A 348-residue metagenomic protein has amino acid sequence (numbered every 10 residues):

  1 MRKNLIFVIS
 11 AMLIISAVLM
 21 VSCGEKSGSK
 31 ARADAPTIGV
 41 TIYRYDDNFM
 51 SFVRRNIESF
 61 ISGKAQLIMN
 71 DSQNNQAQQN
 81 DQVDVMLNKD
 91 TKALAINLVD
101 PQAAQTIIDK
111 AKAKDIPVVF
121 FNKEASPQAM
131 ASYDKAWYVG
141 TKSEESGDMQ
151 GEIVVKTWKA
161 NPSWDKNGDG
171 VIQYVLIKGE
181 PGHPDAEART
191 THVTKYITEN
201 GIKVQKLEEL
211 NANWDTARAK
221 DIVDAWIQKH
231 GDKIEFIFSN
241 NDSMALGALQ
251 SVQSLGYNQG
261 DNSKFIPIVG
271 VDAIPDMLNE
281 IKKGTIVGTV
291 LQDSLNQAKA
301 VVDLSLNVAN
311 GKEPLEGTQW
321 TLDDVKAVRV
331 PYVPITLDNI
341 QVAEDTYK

Functional and structural regions predicted by a protein language model:
M1-T37, D109-I116, P314, I340-K348: Short, low-complexity disordered leader/linker segments with a strong preference for bacterial N-terminal type II
R32, Q79, Y138-G170, A219-K220 (+2 more regions): Hydrophobic alpha-helical segments within soluble ligand-binding/sensing domains
D34-P36, G170-P181, D185, K299-K348: Hinge/cleft segment of the Venus flytrap/periplasmic-binding protein
A35-N56, F60, I68-V85, K89-T91 (+4 more regions): Extracytoplasmic "Venus flytrap"
F49-G63, S146-Q150, P184-K203, R218 (+2 more regions): Short, solvent-exposed amphipathic alpha-helices that sit in or adjacent to ligand/effector-binding or catalytic
I96-A113, V193, E208-N279: Hydrophobic alpha-helical
I107-E145, S163-V171, I274-K282, V287: Flexible loop/hinge segments that line or gate small-molecule binding clefts
G260-Y332: Flexible loop/turn connectors
